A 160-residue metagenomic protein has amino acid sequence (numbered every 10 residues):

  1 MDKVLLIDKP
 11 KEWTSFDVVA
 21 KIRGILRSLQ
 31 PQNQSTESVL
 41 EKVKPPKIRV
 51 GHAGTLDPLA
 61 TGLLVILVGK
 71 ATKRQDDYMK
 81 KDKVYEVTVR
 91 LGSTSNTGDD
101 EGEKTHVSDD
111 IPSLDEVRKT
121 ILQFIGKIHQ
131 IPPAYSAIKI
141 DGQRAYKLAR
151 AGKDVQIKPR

Functional and structural regions predicted by a protein language model:
M1-R160: Catalytic/RNA-binding core of pseudouridine synthases
